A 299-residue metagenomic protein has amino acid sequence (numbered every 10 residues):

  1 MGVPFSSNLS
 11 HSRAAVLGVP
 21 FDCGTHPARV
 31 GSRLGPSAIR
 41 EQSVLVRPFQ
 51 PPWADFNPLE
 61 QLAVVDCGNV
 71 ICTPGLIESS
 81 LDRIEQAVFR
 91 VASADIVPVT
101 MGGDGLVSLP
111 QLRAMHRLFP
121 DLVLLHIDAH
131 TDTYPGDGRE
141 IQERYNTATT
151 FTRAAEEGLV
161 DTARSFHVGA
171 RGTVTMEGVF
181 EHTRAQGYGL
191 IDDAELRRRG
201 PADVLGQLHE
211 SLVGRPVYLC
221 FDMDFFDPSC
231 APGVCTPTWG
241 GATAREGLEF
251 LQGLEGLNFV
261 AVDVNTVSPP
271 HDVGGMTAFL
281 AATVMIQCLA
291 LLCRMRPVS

Functional and structural regions predicted by a protein language model:
M1-S299: Conserved alpha-helical scaffold segments that buttress catalytic/binding sites
